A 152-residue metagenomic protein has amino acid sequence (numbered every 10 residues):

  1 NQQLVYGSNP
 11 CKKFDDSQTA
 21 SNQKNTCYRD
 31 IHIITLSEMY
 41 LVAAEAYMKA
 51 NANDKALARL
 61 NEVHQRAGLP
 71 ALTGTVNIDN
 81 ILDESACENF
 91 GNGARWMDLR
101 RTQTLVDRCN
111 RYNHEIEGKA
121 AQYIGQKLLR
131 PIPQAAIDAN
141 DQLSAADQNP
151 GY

Functional and structural regions predicted by a protein language model:
N1-Q3: Extended ligand-binding clefts on enzyme/binding-domain cores
V5-C11, D16, Q23-I33, H64 (+1 more regions): Long, intrinsically disordered, low-complexity segments
